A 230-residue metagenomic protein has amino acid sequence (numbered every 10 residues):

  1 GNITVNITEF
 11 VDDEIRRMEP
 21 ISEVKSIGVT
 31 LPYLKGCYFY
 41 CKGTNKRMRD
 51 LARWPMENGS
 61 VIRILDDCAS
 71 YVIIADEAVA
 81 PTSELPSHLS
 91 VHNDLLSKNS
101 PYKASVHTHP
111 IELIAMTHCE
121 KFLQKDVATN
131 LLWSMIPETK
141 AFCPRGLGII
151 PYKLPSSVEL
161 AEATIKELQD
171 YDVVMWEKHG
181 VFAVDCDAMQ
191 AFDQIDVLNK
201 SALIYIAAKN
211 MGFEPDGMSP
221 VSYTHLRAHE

Functional and structural regions predicted by a protein language model:
G1-R227: Glycine-rich flexible loops
